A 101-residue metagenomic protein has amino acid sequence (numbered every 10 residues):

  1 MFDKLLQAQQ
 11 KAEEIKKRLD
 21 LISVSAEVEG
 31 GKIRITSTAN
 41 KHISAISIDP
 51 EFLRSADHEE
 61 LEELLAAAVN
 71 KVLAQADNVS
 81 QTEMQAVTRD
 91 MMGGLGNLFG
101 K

Functional and structural regions predicted by a protein language model:
M1-S25, Q75-K101: Long amphipathic alpha-helical segments used for membrane anchoring, targeting, substrate engagement, or oligomerization
L5, K41, L65: Residue-level signature of catalytic and energy-coupling elements of molecular machines, predominantly ATP/GTP-dependent
Q9, E59, E63-A67: Short, well-ordered alpha-helical segments
D20, E29, L53-R54, E62 (+1 more regions): Generic, ordered loop/turn and secondary-structure boundary motif
V24-I46: N-terminal intrinsically disordered, cationic/polar leader segments that include organellar targeting peptides
H42, I46-L61: A short interface-forming secondary-structure element
L64, A68-V79: Stable alpha-helical structural segments in soluble proteins, enriched in small hydrophobic residues
